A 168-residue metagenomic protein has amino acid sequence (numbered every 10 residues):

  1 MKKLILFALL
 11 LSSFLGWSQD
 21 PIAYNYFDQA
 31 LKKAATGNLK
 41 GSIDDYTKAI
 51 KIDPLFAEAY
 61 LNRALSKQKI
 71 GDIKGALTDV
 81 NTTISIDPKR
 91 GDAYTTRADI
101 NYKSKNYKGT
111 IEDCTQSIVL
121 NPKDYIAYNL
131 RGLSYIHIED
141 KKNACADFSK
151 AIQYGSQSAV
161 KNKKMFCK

Functional and structural regions predicted by a protein language model:
K2-K168: Alpha-helical tetratricopeptide repeat
